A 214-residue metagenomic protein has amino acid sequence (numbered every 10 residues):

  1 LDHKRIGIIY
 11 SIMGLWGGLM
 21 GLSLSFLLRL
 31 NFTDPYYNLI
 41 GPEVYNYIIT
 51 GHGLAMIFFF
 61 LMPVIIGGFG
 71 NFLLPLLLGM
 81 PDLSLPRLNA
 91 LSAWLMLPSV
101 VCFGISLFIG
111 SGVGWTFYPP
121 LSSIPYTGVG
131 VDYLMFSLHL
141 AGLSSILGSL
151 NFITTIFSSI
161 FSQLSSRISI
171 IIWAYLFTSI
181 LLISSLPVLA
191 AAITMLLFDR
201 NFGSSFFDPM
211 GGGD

Functional and structural regions predicted by a protein language model:
L1-D214: Membrane-embedded and interfacial regions of multi-pass energy-transducing membrane proteins
